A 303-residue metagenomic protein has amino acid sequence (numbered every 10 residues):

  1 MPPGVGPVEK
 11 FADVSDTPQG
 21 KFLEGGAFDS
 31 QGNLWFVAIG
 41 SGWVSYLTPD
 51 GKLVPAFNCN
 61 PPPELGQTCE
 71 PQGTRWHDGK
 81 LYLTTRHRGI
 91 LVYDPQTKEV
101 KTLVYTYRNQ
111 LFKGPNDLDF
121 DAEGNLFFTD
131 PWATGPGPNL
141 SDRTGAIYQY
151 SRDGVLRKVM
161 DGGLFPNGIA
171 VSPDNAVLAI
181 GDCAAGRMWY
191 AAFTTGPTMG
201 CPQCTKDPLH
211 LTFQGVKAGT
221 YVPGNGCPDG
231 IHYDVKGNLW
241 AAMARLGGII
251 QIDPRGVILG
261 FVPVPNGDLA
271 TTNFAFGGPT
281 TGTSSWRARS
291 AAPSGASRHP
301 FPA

Functional and structural regions predicted by a protein language model:
M1-G20, T205-D207: A short helix->beta-strand "capping" segment at the edge of beta-propeller domains
E9-A12, V54-N60, K101-Y105, K158-D161 (+2 more regions): Beta-propeller fold detector
D16-N33, P61-H87, R108-L126, W132-A133 (+6 more regions): Beta-rich, blade/repeat-based domains predominating in secreted/periplasmic proteins but also intracellular
Q31, W35-C59: Beta-propeller domains
W43-S45, G89-L91, G145-Y148, R187-W189 (+2 more regions): A short loop-to-beta-strand structural motif that recurs across blades of beta-propeller domains
F128-R143, Y190-F193, A296: Short, conserved, GDST-rich strand-edge loop motifs in beta-rich repeat architectures
A191-P202, R298-A303: Short loop/turn segments immediately following beta-strands, especially the blade-tip and inter-blade linker loops
